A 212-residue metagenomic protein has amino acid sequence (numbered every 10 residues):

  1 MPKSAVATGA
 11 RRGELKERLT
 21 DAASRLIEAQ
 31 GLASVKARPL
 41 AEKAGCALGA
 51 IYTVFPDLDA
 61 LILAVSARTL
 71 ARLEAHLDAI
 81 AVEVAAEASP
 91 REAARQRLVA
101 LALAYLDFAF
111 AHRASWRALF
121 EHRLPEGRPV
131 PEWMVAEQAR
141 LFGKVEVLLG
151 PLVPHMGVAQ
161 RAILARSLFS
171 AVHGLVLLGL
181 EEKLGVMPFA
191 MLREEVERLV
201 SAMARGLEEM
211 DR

Functional and structural regions predicted by a protein language model:
M1-E14, V84-R91, D211-R212: N-terminal intrinsically disordered/low-complexity leader segments
M1-K3, G143-P151, G174, L178-R212: C-terminal peripheral helix-coil segments that are non-catalytic and often amphipathic
R12-A23, L40, V65-T69, L73 (+2 more regions): Generic hydrophobic, amphipathic alpha-helix propensity
R18, A22, L26-A60: Helix-turn-helix
I27, I62-T69, L119, M134-E137: Alpha-helical DNA-contacting segments of helix-turn-helix folds
D78, E92, R128-V153, A162-R166 (+1 more regions): Amphipathic alpha-helical packing segments from all-alpha helical-bundle domains
D78-A114, L164-L168: Hydrophobic alpha-helical connector segments
D107-V147, V186-A190: Short secondary-structure transition hinges
